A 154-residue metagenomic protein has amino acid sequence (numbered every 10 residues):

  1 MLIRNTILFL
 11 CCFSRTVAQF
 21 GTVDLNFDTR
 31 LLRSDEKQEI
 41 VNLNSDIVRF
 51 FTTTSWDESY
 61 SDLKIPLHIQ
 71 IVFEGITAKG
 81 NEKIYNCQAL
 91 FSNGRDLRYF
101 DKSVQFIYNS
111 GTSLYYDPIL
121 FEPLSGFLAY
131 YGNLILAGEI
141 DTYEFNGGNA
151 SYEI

Functional and structural regions predicted by a protein language model:
M1-T22: Bacterial Sec-dependent N-terminal signal peptides
L8, C12, T52, A137: Residue-level marker of positions within ordered structural domains that often coincide with functionally constrained
R15-T16, N44, A129: A generic alpha-helix preference that emphasizes hydrophobic side chains
Q19-N86, R95-Y99: Start-of-domain marker
K83-I154: Acidic/His-rich structured neighborhood in mature extracellular/periplasmic domains
